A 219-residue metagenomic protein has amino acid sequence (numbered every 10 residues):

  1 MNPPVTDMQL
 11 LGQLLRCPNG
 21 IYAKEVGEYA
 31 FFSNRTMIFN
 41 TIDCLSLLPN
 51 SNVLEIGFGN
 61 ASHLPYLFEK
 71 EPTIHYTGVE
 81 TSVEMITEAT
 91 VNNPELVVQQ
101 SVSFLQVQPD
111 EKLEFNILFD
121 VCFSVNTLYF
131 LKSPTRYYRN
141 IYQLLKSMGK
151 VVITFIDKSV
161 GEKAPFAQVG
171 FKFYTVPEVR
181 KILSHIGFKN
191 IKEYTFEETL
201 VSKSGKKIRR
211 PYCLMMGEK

Functional and structural regions predicted by a protein language model:
M1-Y22: N-terminal, positively charged/glycine-rich alpha-helical extensions of SAM-dependent methyltransferases
Y22-I42: Conserved SAM-binding loop and adjacent beta-strand
L54-E111: Class I SAM-dependent methyltransferase SAM/SAH-binding core
K112-C122: A short acidic, Gly/Pro-enriched loop at the edge of an enzyme's catalytic core that lines a small-molecule cofactor
D120-P134: A short SAM/SAH-binding and catalytic strip from SAM-dependent methyltransferases
T135-S147: A short glycine-rich, Lys/Arg-flanked "PGG" loop and its adjoining helix->strand segment in the class I
K150-R180: Conserved class I S-adenosyl-L-methionine
K189, T199-K219: Core SAM-dependent methyltransferase catalytic element
